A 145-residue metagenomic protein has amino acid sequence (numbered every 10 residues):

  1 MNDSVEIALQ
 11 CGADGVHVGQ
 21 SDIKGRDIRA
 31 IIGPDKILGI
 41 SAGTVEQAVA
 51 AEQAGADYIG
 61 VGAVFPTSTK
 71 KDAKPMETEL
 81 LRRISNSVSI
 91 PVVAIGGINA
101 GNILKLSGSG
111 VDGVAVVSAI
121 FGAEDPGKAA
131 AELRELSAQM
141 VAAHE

Functional and structural regions predicted by a protein language model:
M1, H17, I40, G113 (+1 more regions): Conserved SAM-binding loop
M1, Q20-G43, D72-A100, L133-H144: Alpha-helix-loop-beta-strand connector modules within alpha/beta enzyme cores
M1-N2, I59-V61, A94, V116: Short beta-strand segments at enzyme active-site cores
V5-Q10, G25-R26, V45-Q53, T78 (+5 more regions): Amphipathic, non-transmembrane alpha-helical secondary structure
Q10-V18, I37, S41-N86: Glycine/Thr-rich beta-alpha phosphate-binding loop at enzyme active sites
A13-G15, I90, V111: Structural loop-to-beta junction motif characteristic of Rossmann-like glycosyltransferase folds
Q20-A30, G60-D72, A100-L136: Glycine-rich phosphate-binding active-site loops on the catalytic face of alpha/beta enzymes
A48-A51, A56, A94, V111 (+1 more regions): Small-residue (primarily alanine) positions within well-ordered alpha-helices, especially packing/interaction faces
